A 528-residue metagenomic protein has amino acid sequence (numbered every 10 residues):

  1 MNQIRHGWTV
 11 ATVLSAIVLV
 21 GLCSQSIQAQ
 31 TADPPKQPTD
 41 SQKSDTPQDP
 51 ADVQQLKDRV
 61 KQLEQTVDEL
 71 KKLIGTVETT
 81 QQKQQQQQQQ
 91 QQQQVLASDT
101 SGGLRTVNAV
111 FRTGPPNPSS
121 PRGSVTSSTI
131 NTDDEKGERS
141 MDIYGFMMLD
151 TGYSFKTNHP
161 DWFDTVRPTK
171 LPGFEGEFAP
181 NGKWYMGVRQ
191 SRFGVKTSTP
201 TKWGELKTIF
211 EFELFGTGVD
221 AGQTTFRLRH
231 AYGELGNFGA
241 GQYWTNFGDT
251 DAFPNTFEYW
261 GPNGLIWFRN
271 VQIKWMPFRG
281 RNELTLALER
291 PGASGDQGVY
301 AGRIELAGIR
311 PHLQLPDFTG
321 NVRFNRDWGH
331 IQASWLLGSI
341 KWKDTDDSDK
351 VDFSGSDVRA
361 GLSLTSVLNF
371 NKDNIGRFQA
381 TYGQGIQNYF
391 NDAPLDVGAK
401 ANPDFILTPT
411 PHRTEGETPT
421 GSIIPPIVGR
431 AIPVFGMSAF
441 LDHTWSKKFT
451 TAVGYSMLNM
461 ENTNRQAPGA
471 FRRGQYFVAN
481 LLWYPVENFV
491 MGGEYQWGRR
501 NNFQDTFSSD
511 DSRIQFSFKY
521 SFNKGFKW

Functional and structural regions predicted by a protein language model:
N2-V13: Bacterial N-terminal signal peptides that target proteins for export
A11-L22: Bacterial N-terminal signal peptides
I27-W162, W528: N-terminal periplasmic/intermembrane-space "pro-region" immediately following the signal or transit peptide
P115, S119-S120, E135, G182-Y185 (+9 more regions): Replace "Gram-negative outer membrane beta-barrel proteins" with "bacterial and organellar outer membrane beta-barrel
S128-Q297, H312-H330, V367-Y382, I386-N388: Outer membrane beta-barrel
S154-N158, V219-A221, D249-F253, A293-G298 (+6 more regions): Outer-membrane beta-barrel proteins
R326-F471, W528: Detector for outer-membrane/organellar transmembrane beta-barrel domains, recognizing the amphipathic beta-strand
S509-W528: Outer-membrane beta-barrel "beta-signal"
